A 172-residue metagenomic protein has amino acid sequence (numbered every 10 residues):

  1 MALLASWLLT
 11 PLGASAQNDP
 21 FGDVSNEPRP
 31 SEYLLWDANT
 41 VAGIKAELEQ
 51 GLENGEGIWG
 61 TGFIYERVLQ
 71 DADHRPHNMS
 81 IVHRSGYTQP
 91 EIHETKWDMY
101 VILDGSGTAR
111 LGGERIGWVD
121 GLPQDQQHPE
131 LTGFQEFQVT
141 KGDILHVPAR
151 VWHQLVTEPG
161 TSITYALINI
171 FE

Functional and structural regions predicted by a protein language model:
M1-P11: Bacterial N-terminal signal peptides
A16-I92: A short, N-terminal "cap"/entry segment at the start of jelly-roll beta-barrel domains of the cupin/DSBH fold
D71-H74, I92-E94, Y100-V101, E130 (+2 more regions): Extracellular/periplasmic catalytic domains that process cell-envelope and extracellular macromolecules
M79-I81, M99, E136, I144-H146 (+1 more regions): Conserved hydrophobic/aromatic beta-strand scaffold that supports enzyme active sites
E91-H93, H146, H153: Histidine-centered active-site/metal-ligand motif
T95-W97, V101-E130: Glycine- and acidic-residue-biased ligand/ion/polar-headgroup-sensing regions
G121-A149: Short acidic-glycine-tyrosine-enriched beta hairpin
Q138-K141, A149-E172: Ligand-binding loop in jelly-roll beta-barrel domains
